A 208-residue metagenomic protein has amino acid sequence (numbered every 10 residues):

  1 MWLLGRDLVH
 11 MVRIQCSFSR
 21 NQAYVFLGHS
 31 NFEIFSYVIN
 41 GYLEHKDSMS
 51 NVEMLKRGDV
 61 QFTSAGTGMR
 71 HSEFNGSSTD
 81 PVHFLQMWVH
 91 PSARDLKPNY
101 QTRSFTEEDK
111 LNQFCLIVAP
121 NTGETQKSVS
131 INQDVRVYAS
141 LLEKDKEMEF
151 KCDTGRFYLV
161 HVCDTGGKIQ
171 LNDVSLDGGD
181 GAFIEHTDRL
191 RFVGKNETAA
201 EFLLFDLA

Functional and structural regions predicted by a protein language model:
M1-A208: Jelly-roll (double-stranded beta-helix
